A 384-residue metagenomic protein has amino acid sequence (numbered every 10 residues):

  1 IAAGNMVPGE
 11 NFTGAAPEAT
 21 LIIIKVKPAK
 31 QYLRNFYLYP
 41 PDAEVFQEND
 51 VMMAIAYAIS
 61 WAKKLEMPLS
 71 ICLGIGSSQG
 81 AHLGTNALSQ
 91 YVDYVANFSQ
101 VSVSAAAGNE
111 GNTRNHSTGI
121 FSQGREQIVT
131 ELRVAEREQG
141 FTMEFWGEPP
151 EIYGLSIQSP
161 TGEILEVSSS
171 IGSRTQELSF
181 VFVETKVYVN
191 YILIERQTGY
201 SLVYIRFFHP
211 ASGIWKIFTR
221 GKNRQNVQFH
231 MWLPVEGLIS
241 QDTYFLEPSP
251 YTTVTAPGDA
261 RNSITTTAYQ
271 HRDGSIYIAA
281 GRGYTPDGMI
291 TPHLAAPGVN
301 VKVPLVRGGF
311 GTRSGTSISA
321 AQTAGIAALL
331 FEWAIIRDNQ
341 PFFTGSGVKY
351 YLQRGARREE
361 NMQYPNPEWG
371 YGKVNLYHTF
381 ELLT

Functional and structural regions predicted by a protein language model:
I1-A2, I22-K30, I59-L69, I152-Y153 (+1 more regions): Hydrolase catalytic cores
I1-Q47, E138-F141, P150-E151, D259-N262 (+3 more regions): Subtilisin-like serine protease catalytic core
G14, T20-K25, L69-L73, S102-A106 (+4 more regions): Structural recognition of the beta-strand scaffold that forms the well-ordered cores of secreted hydrolase catalytic
M53-L83, A106, R220-K222, I335: Short acidic, glycine-rich surface-loop motifs adjacent to enzyme active sites
S70-I71, L88-Q123, G372-E381: Catalytic cores of secreted or luminal carbohydrate-active enzymes
T113-S201, T219-R220, L246-F331: Extracellular S/T/G-rich loop segment that most often corresponds to the catalytic His/Ser-adjacent loop
Q139-F141, R206-N223: Noncatalytic modules at the cell exterior or secretory-pathway interfaces, chiefly beta-strand-rich lectin/adhesion
R224-E236: Edge beta-strands of jelly-roll/beta-sandwich modules across compartments, strongly enriched in secreted/luminal
